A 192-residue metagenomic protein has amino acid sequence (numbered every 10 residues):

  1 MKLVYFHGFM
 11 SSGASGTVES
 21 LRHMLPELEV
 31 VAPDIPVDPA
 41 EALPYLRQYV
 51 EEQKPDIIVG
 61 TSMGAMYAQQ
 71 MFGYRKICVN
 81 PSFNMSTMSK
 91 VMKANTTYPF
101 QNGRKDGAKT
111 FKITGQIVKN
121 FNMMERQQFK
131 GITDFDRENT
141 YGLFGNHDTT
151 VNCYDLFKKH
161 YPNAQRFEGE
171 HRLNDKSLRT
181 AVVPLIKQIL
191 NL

Functional and structural regions predicted by a protein language model:
M1-E52, H171: Active-site catalytic motif of lipid deacylating hydrolases and related acyltransferases
Y5-F9, V59, L143-G145: Short hydrophobic segments within beta-strands
M10, P36, G64, S82 (+1 more regions): Catalytic metal-binding/acid-base residues of hydrolase active sites
Q53-I57: Short acidic/histidine-rich motifs immediately flanking catalytic phosphotransfer sites in two-component signaling
V59-Q69: Gly/Ala-rich beta-loop-alpha elbow adjacent to hydrolase catalytic centers
Q69-R75: Glycosyltransferases and closely related glycan-assembly transferases that use nucleotide-activated donors
R75, P81-L192: The alpha/beta-hydrolase serine catalytic core
